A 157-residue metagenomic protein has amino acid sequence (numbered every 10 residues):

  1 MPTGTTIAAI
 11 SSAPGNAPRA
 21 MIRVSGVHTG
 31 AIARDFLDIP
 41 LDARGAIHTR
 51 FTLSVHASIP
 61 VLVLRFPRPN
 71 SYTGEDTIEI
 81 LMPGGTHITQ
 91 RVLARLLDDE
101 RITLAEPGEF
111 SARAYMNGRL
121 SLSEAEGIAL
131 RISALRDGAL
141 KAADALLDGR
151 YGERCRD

Functional and structural regions predicted by a protein language model:
M1-K141, A145, G149: A glycine-rich (often HGG/GG-containing) alpha/beta subdomain
C155-D157: Charged, amphipathic alpha-helical linker segments immediately N-terminal to NTP-binding catalytic cores
